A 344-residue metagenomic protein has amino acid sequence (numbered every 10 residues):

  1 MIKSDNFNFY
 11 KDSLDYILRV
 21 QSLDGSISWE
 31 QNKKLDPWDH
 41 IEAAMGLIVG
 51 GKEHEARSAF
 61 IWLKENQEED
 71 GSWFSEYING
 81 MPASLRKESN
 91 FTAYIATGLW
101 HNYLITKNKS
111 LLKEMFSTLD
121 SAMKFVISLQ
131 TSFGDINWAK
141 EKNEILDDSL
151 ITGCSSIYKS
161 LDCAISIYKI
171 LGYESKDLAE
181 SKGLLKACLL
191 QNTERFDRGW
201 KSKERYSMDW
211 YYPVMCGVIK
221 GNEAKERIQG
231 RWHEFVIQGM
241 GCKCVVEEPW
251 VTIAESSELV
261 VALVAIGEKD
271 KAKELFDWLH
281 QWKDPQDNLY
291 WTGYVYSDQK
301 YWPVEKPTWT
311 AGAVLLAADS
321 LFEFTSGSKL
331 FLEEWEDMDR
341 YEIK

Functional and structural regions predicted by a protein language model:
M1-K3, I41-E53, Y94-L111, S156-Y173 (+3 more regions): Well-ordered alpha-helical scaffold segments within catalytic/enzyme domains
I2-K34, R57-K87, F116, S121-D148 (+2 more regions): Extended glycan-interaction surfaces of carbohydrate-active proteins
V20, S28-W29, K33-I41, M45 (+1 more regions): N-terminal beta1-alpha1-beta2 module of alpha/beta enzyme domains
S28-Q31, I78, K109-K113, G172-K176: Short, surface-exposed loop/turn segments at secondary-structure junctions
W38, Y94, T118-D120: Short hydrophobic/aromatic segments of transmembrane alpha-helices and their interfaces
H54-E55, L111-E114, T118, K176-D177 (+1 more regions): Alpha-helical positions within canonical tetratricopeptide repeat
F91: Extracytoplasmic catalytic/substrate-binding loops of multi-pass membrane glycan-assembly enzymes
I151-R195: Active-site neighborhood of glycoside hydrolase catalytic domains
